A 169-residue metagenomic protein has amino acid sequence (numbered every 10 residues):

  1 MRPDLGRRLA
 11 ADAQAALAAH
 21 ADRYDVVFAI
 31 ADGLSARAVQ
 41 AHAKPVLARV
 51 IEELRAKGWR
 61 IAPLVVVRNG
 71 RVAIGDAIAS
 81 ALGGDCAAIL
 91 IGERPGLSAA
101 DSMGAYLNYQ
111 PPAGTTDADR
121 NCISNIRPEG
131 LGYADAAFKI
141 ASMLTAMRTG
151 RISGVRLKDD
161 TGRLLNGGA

Functional and structural regions predicted by a protein language model:
M1-H20: N-terminal low-complexity, intrinsically disordered segments
D4, A41, P45, A73 (+3 more regions): Conserved active-site and cofactor/substrate-binding residues in soluble primary-metabolism enzymes
A16-D22, P112-T116: Short glycine/proline-enriched loop/turn "hinge" motifs that connect secondary-structure elements and lie
D25-A38, A88-L90, S124: Short glycine-rich or small-residue beta-strand-to-loop segments that form or flank ligand, phosphate, metal/Fe-S
A36-G58: Glycine-rich phosphate/diphosphate-binding loop of Rossmann-like nucleotide-binding domains
A43-R49, G83-G84, G104-P112: A glycine- and small-aliphatic-rich helix-loop capping segment at beta-alpha/alpha-beta transitions that lines
E52-A100: A contiguous pocket-lining binding segment that forms or flanks enzyme active sites
E93-A169: C-terminal functional extensions of proteins
